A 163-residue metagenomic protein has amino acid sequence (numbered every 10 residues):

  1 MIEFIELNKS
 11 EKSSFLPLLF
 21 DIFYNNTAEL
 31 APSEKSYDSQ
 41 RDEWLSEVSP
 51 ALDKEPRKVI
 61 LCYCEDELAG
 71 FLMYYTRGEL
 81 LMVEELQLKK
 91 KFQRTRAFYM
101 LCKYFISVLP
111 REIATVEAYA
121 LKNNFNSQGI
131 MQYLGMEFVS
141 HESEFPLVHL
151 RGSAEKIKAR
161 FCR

Functional and structural regions predicted by a protein language model:
M1-E3: Extreme N-terminal starter segment of soluble prokaryotic enzymes
E6-E84, K89, C102, E142: Acetyl-CoA-dependent GNAT
E79, N124, E144-V148: Short acidic/glycine-enriched loop/turn segments that link adjacent beta-strands
L88, R94-S107, G129-Y133: Conserved acetyl-CoA-binding loop-helix of GNAT-fold acetyltransferases
K89-K91, K122-N123: Active-site acidic-Proline motif in GNAT/NAT acetyltransferases
L109-L121: Conserved GNAT acetyl-CoA-binding A-motif
K122-H141: Conserved active-site alpha-helix within GNAT-family acetyltransferase domains
S140-R163: C-terminal "cap" of GNAT-fold acetyltransferases
